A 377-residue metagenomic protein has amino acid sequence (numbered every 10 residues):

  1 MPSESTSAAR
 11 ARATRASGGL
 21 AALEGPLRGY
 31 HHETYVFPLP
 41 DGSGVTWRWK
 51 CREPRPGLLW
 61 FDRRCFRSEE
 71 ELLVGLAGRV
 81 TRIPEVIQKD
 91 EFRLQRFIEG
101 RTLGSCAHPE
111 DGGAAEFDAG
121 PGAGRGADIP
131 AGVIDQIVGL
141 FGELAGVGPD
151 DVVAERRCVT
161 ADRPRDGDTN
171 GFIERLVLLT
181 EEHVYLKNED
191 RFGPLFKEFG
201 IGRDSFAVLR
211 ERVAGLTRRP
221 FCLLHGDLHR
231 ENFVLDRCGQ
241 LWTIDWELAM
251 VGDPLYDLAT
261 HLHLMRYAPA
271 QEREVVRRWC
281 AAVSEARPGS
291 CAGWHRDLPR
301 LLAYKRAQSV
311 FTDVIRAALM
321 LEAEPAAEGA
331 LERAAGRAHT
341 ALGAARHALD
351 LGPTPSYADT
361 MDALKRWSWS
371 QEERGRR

Functional and structural regions predicted by a protein language model:
M1-E91, C238, T354-R377: Conserved NTP-binding catalytic cores of kinases and kinase-like/nucleotidyltransferase enzymes across multiple kinase
E24-L39, T46, L209-Y256: Active-site acidic catalytic loop and adjacent metal/ATP-binding pocket of ATP-dependent phosphoryl transfer enzymes
H32, P38-R163: ATP-binding pocket architecture of kinase catalytic cores
I129, L216, P220, H295 (+1 more regions): Non-transmembrane, amphipathic alpha-helical segments
R157-R212: Active-site catalytic-loop/activation-segment of kinase and kinase-like phosphoryl-transfer enzymes
L255-G289, A303-P325: Active-site activation/catalytic loop segments of kinase-like enzymes and analogous catalytic loops in related
S290-K305, G329-E332: All-alpha amphipathic helical-bundle segments outside canonical DNA-binding/catalytic cores that form hydrophobic
T312-R377: ATP/Mg2+ or Mg2+-diphosphate-binding catalytic cores that bind nucleotide phosphates or diphosphates via glycine-rich
